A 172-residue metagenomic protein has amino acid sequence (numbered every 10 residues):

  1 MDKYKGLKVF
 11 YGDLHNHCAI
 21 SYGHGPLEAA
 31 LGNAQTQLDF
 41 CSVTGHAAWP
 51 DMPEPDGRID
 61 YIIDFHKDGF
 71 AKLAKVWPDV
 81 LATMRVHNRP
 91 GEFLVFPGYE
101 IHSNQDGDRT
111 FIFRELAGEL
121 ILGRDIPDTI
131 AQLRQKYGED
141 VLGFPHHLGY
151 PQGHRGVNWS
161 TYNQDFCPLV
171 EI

Functional and structural regions predicted by a protein language model:
M1-I172: Extended, charged catalytic domains and RNA/DNA-binding interfaces, predominantly in divalent-metal-using enzymes
